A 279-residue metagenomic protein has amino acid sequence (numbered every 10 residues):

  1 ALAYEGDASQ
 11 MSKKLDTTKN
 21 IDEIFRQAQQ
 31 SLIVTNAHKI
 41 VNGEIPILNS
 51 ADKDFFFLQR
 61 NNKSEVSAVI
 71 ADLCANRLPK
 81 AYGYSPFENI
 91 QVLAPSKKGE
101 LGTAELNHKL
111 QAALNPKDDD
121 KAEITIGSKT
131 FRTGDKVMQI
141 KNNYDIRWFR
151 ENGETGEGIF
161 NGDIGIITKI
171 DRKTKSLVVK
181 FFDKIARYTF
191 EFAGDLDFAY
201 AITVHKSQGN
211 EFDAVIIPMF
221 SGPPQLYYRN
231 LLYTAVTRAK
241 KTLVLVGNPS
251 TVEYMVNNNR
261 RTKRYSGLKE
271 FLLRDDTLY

Functional and structural regions predicted by a protein language model:
A1-E157: Conserved helicase motor core of P-loop NTPases
N161-Y279: C-terminal accessory regions
